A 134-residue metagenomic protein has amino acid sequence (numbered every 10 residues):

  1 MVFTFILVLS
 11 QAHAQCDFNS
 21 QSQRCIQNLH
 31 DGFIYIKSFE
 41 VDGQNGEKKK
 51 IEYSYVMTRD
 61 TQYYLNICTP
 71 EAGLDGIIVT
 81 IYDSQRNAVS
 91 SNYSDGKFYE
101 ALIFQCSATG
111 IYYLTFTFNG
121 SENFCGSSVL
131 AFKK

Functional and structural regions predicted by a protein language model:
M1-V2, A12: Cleavable N-terminal signal peptides
V8-A14: Sec/Tat signal peptide C-region and signal peptidase I cleavage site
A14-F33: Predominantly extracellular/luminal regions of secreted and cell-surface proteins, especially disulfide-bonded
Q15-F18, V41-C125, K133-K134: Acidic, Ser/Thr/Pro-rich low-complexity intrinsically disordered segments
L29-N45: Glycine-rich phosphate-binding "P-loop"
